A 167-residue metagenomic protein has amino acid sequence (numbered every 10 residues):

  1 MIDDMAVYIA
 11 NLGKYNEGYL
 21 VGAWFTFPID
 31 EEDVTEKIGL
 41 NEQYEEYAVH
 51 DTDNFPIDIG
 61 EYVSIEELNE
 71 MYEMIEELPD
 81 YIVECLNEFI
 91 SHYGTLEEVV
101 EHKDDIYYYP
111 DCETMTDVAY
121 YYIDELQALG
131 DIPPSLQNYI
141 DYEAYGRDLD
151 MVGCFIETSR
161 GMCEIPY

Functional and structural regions predicted by a protein language model:
M1, Y120-Y167: Acidic, proline/glycine-rich low-complexity IDRs
M1-Y44: N-terminal ordered "arm"
D3-M5, P56-E66, E77, D105 (+1 more regions): Non-transmembrane, interaction-prone alpha-helical and coil segments associated with secretion and export
D4-A10, G22-T26, E46-H50, G153-P166: Ordered hydrophobic segments in well-structured contexts
N16, E45, L78-I82, Y93-E97 (+4 more regions): Short secondary-structure junctions and interdomain/linker hinges
E31-E97: Structured domain cores in non-transmembrane regions
C85-L126, S135, A144, I165-Y167: Extracytoplasmic/secretory-pathway segments with low complexity and glycosylation-like composition
